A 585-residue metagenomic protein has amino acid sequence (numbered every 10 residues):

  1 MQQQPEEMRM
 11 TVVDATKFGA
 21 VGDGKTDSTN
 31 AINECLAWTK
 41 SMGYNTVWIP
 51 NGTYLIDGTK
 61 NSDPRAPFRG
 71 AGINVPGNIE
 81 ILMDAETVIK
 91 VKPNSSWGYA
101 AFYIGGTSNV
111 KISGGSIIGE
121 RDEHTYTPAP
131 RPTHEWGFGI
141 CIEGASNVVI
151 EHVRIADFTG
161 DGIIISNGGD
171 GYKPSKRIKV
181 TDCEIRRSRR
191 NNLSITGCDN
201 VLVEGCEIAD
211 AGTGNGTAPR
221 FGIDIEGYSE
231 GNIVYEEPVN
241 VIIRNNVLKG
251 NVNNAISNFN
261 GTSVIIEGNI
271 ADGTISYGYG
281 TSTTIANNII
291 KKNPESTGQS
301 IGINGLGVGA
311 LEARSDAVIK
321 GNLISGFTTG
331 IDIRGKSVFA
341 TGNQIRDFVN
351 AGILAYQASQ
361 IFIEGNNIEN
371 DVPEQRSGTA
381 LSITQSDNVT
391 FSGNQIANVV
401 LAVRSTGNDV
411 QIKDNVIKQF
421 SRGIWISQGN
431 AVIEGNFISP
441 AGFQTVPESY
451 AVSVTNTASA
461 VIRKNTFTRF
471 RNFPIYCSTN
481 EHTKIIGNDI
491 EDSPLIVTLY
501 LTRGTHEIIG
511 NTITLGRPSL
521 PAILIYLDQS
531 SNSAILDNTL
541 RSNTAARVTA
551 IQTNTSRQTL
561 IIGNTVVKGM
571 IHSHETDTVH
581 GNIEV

Functional and structural regions predicted by a protein language model:
A15-P50: Acidic Gly/Asp/Thr-rich repetitive segments characteristic of extracellular carbohydrate-active and adhesion proteins
N33-M42, L55-E80, K90-S113, D122-N147 (+8 more regions): Extracellular beta-strand-rich solenoid/capping regions of secreted or surface-exposed proteins that bind or remodel
W48, L55, N74, L82 (+43 more regions): Extracellular beta-strand solenoid repeats
G58-T59, V91-A100, R121-T127, F138 (+18 more regions): Short glycine/acidic-rich loop motifs that flank beta-strands on beta-rich extracellular proteins
S95, Y99, T107-G227: Right-handed parallel beta-helix
T549-V585: Leucine-rich solenoid repeat scaffolds
